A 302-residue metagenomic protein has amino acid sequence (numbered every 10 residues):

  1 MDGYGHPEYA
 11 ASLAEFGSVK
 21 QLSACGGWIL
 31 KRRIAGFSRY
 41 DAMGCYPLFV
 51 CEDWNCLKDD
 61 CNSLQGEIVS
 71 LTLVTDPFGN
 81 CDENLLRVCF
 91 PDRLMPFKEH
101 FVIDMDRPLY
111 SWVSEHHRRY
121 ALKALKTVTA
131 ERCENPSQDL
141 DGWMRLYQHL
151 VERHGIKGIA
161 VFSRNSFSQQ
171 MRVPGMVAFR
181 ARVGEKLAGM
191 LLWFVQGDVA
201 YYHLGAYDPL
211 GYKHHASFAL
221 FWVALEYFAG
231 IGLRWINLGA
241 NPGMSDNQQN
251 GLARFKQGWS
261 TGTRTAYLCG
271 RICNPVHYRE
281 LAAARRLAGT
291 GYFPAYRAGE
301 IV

Functional and structural regions predicted by a protein language model:
M1-S38, G79-N80, L86-L94, H100-I103 (+1 more regions): A conserved beta-strand-loop-helix scaffold within acyl/acetyltransferase catalytic domains
M1-V19, G26-G27, R32-S38, C89-L109 (+1 more regions): Active-site/acyl-donor-binding loops of N-acyltransferases
M43-C51: The substrate-binding groove and active-site-proximal loops of carbohydrate-active enzymes, especially glycoside
D53-F97: Non-catalytic accessory segments adjacent to catalytic cores
D59-G66, L122, S168, L225-E226 (+1 more regions): Surface-exposed alpha-helical segments enriched in charged/polar residues
D60, G175-E280: Aromatic (often tryptophan-rich) hydrophobic motifs at membrane interfaces
V69-T75, R132-E134, R180, W235-L238: A structural signal for short, well-ordered beta-strand segments and their strand-loop junctions that often border
F78-C81, Q138, G243-Q248: Acidic-and-aromatic substrate-binding clefts and catalytic sites of carbohydrate-active enzymes
